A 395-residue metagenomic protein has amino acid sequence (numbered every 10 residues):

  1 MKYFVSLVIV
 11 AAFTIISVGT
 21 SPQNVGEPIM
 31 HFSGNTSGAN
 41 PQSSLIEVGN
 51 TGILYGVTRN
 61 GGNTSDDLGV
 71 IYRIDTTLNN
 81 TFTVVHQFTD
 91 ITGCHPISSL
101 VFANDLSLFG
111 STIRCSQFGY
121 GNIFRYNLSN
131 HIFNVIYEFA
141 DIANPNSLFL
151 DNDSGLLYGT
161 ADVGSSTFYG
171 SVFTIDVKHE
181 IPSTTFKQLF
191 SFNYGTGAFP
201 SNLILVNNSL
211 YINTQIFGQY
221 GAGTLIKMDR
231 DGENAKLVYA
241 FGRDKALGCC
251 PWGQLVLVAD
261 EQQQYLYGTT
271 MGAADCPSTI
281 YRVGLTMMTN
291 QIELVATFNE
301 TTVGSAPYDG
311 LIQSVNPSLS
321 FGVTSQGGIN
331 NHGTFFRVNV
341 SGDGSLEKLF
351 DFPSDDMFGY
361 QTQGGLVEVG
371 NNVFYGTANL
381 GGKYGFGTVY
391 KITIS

Functional and structural regions predicted by a protein language model:
M1-F4: Positively charged n-region of N-terminal signal peptides that target proteins for export
V8-I15: Bacterial N-terminal signal peptides
V18-S395: Extracellular beta-propeller repeat domains
